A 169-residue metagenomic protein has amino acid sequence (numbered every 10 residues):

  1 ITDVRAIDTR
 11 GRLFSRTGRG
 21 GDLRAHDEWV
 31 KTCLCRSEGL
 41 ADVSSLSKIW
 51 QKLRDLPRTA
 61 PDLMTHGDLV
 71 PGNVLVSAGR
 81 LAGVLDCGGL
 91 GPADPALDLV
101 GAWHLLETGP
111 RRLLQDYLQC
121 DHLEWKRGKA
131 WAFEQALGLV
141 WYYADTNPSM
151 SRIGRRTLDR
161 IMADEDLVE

Functional and structural regions predicted by a protein language model:
I1-V4, W50-R54: Hydrophobic core positions within the conserved protein kinase catalytic domain
I1-V43, A60-D62, L90-P92, E169: A cross-family kinase active-site recognition segment
T2, G101-H104, G138, Y142: Generic alpha-helical structural context detector
V4-G11, P57, A78, A144-N147 (+1 more regions): A general structural signal marking secondary-structure boundaries and capping sites
G20-D27, V43-S47, A96, W125 (+3 more regions): Short, structured helix-loop boundary elements
L34-R36, R112-D116, C120, G138-E169: ATP/Mg2+ or Mg2+-diphosphate-binding catalytic cores that bind nucleotide phosphates or diphosphates via glycine-rich
D62-T65, V70-A130: Active-site Asp-x-Gly
K129-G138: Hydrophobic alpha-helical segments that form the core of small-molecule binding pockets and/or dimer interfaces
